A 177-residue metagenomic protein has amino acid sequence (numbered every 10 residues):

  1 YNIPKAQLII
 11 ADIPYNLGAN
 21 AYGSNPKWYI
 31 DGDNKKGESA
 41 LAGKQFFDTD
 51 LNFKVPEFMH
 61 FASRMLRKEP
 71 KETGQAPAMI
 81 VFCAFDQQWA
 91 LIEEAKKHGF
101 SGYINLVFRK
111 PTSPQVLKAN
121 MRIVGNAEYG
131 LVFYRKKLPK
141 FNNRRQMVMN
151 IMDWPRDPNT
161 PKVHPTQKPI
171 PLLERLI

Functional and structural regions predicted by a protein language model:
Y1-I177: Core catalytic lobe of class I
